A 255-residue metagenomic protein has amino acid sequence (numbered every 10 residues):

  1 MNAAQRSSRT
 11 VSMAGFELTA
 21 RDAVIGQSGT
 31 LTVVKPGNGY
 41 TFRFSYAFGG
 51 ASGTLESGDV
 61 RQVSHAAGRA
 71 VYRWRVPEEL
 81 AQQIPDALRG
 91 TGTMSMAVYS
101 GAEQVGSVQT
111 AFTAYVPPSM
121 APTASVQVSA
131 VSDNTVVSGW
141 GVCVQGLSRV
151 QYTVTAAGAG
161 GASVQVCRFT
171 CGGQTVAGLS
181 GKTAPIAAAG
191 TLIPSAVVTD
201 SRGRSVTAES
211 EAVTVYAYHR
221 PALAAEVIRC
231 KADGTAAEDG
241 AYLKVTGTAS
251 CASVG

Functional and structural regions predicted by a protein language model:
N2-T30, G37, Y115-Q145, V215-Y242: Short, compositionally biased P/S/T/A/G/V-rich stretches that sit at domain boundaries
A3-S8, Q104-V116, S180, R204-T214: Edge beta-strands of extracellular beta-sandwich domains
T32-N38, S148-G161, T246-V254: Acidic, Ser/Thr
T41-L55, T153-V176, G255: Change to "...patches in solvent-exposed regions of secreted, membrane-anchored, or virion-exposed structural
S52-P77, R168-T183: Solvent-exposed serine/threonine-rich low-complexity stretches and specific carbohydrate-binding patches
V76-G92, K182-L192: Surface-exposed, short loops/turns at beta-strand junctions within beta-sandwich domains
G92-V98, P194-A196: Hydrophobic/tyrosine-rich beta-strand signature of extracellular beta-sandwich/beta-rich modules, prominently
Y99-Q104, V198-R204: Short, solvent-exposed loop/turn segments at the edges of extracellular beta-sandwich modules
